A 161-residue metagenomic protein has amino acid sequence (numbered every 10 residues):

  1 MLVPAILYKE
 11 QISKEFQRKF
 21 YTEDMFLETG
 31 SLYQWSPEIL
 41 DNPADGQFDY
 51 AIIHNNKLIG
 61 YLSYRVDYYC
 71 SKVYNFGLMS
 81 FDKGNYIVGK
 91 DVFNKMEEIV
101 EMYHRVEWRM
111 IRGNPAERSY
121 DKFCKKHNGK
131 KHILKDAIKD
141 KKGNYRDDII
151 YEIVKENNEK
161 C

Functional and structural regions predicted by a protein language model:
M1-E38, N157-C161: A short, well-structured alpha-helix characteristic of acyl/acetyltransferase catalytic modules
G30-V73, M79-G84: Acetyl-CoA-dependent GNAT
Q47, E101-R105: Short, high-confidence coil segments that cap the C-terminus of an alpha-helix and link into the following beta-strand
K72-Y74, D147-D148: Residues on conserved beta-strands of the protein kinase catalytic domain
K83-E101, E117-R118: Conserved acetyl-CoA-binding loop-helix of GNAT-fold acetyltransferases
E107-K125: Conserved beta-strand-loop-alpha-helix junction that forms the acyl-donor binding cleft
K126-D148: Conserved catalytic-core motifs of GNAT/GCN5-like acyltransferases
N144-C161: A cross-taxonomic marker for long C-terminal extensions/tails that follow the last structured domain
